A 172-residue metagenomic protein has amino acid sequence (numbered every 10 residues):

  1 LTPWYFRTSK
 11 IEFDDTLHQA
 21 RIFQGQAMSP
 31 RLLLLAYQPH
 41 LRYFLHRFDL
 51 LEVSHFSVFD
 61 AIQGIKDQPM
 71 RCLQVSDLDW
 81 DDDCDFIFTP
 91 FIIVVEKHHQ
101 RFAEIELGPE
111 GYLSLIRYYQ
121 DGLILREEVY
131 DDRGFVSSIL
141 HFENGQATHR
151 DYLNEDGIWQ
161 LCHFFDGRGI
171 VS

Functional and structural regions predicted by a protein language model:
L1-S76: N-terminal subdomain of nucleotide-sugar transferases
S76-S172: Repetitive, compositionally biased segments used for assembly/scaffolding
